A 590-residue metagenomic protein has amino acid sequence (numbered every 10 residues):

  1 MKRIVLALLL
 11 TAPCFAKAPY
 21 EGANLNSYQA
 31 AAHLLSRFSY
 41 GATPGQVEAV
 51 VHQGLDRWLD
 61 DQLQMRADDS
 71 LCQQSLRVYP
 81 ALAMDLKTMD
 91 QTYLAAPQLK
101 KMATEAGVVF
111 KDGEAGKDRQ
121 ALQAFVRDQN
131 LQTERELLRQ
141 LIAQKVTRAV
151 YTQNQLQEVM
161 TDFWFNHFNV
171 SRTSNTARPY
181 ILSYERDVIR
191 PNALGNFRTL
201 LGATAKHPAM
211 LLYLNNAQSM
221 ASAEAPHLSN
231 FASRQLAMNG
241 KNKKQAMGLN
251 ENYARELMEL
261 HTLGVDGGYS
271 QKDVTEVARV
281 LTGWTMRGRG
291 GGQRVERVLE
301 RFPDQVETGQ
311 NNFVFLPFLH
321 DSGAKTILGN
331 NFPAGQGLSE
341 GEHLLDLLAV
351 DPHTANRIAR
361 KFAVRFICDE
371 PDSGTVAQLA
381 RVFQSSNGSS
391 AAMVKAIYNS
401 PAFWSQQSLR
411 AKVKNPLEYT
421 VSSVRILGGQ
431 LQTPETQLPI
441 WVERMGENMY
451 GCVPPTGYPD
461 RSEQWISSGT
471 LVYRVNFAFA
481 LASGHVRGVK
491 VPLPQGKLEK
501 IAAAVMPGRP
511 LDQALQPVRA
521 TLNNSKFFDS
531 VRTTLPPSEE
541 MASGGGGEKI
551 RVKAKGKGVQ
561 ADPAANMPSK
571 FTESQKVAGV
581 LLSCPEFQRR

Functional and structural regions predicted by a protein language model:
M1-A7: Sec-dependent signal peptide recognition, specifically the positively charged N-region followed immediately by
L8-A16: Hydrophobic h-region of N-terminal signal peptides that target proteins for export in Gram-negative bacteria
K17-S27, A32-Q46, R77-A81, D351-S386 (+1 more regions): Flexible, low-complexity segments enriched for small/polar residues
A32, R139, A143, Q157-E158 (+3 more regions): Solvent-exposed, amphipathic alpha-helical "stalk/arm" or coiled-coil-like segments used as scaffolds
F38, V50, Q62-L63, L257 (+1 more regions): A generic structural signal for nonpolar/aromatic side chains embedded in well-ordered alpha-helices
P44-F163, H167, R172-S183, V188-R190 (+6 more regions): N-terminal accessory alpha/beta regions
F110-D112, K117-R127, R135, L141-K145 (+2 more regions): Active-site substrate-binding loop specific to GH73 endo-beta-N-acetylglucosaminidase modules in bacterial autolysins
